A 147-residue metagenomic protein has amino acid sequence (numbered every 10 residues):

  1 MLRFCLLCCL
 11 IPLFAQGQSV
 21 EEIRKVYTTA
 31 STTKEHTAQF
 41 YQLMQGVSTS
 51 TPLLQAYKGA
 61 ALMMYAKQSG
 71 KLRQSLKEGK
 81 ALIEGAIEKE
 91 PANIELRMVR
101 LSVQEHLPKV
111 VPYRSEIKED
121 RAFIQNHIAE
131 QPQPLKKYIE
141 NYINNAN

Functional and structural regions predicted by a protein language model:
F4-L13: Sec-dependent N-terminal signal peptides
E21-K34, M63, K67-G70, E105: Specific register positions within alpha-helical solenoid repeats of the TPR/Sel1-like families, i.e., one
T28-Q42, L72-K80, Y113-R114: Helix-turn-helix repeat elements of alpha-solenoid scaffolds
S115-N147: Terminal, low-structured helical/coil segments at or just beyond the last alpha-helical repeat
